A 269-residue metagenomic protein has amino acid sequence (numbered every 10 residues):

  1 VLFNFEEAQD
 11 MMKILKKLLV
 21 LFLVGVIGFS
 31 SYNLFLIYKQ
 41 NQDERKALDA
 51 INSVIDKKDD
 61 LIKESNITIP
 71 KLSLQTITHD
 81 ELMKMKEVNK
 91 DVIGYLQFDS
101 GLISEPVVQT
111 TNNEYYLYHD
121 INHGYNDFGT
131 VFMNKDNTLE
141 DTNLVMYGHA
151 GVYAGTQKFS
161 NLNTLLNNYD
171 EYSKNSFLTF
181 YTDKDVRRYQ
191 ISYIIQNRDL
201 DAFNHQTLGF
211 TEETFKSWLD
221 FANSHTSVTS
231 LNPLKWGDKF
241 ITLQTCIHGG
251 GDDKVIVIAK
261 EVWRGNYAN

Functional and structural regions predicted by a protein language model:
V1-K13: N-terminal Lys/Arg-rich, disordered targeting/topogenic segments
K17-N33: Hydrophobic membrane-insertion alpha-helices, especially the h-region of bacterial N-terminal signal peptides
S30-N269: Solvent-exposed, non-transmembrane regions of membrane-associated and secreted proteins
